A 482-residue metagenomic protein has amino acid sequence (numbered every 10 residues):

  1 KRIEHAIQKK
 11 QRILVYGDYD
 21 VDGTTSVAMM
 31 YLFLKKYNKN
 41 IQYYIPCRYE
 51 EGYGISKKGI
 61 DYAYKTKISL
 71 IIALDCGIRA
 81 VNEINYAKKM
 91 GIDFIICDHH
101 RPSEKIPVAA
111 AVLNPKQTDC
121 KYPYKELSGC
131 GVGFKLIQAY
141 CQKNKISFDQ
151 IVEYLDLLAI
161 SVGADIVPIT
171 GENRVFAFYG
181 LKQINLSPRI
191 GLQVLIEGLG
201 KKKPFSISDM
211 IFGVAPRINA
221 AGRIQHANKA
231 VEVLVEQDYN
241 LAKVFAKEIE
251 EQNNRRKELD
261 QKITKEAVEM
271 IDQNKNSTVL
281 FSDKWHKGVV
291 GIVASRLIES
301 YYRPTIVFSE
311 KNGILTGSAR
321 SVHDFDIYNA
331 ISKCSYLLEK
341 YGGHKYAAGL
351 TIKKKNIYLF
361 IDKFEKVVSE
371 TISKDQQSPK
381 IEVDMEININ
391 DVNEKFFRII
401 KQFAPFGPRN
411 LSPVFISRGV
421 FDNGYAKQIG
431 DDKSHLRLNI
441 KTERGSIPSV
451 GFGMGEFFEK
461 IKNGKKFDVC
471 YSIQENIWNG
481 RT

Functional and structural regions predicted by a protein language model:
K1-L70, M90-G91, C141-D362, E370 (+4 more regions): Hydrophobic helix-and-loop "lid/oligomerization" segment in the mid-to-C-terminal part of catalytic domains
M29, P107-I146, I151-A164: Short alpha-helices
Y49-E51, A80, H100-K105, D119-C120 (+2 more regions): Short gly/pro/ser/thr-enriched loop/turn and capping motifs at secondary-structure boundaries
I72, N219, I400, Y471: A residue-level signal for conserved active-site and pocket-lining positions in enzyme catalytic cores
A80-V81, D165: Intrinsically disordered, low-complexity regulatory tails of plant transcription factors and co-regulators
I387-I447: Accessory interdomain/linker segments of ATP-dependent helicases and helicase-like nucleic-acid enzymes that mediate
R444-K462: Beta-strand/loop nucleic-acid-binding surfaces
K465-N479: Flexible glycine-rich surface loops and low-complexity tracts that mediate binding to linear polymers
